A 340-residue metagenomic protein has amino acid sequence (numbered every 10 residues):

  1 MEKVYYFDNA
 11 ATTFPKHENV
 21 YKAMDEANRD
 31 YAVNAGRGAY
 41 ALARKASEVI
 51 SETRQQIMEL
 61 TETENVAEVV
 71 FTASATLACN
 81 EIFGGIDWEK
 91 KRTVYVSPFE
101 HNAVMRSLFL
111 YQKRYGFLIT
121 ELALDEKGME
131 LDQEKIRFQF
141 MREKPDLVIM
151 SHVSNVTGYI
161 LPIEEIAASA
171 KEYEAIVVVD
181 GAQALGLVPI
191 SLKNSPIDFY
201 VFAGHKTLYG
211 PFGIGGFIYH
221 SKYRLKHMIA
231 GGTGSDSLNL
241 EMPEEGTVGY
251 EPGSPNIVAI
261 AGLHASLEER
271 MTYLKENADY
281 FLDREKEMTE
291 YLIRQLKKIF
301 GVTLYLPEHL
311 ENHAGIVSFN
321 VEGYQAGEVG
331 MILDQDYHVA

Functional and structural regions predicted by a protein language model:
M1-A340: Pyridoxal 5′-phosphate
